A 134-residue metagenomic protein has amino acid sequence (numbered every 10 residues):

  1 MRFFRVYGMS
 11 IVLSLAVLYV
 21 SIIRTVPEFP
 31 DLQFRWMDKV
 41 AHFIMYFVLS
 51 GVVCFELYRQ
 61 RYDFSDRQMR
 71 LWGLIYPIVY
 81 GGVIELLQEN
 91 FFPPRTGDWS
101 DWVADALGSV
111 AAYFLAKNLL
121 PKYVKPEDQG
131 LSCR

Functional and structural regions predicted by a protein language model:
M1-R134: Bulky hydrophobic segments
